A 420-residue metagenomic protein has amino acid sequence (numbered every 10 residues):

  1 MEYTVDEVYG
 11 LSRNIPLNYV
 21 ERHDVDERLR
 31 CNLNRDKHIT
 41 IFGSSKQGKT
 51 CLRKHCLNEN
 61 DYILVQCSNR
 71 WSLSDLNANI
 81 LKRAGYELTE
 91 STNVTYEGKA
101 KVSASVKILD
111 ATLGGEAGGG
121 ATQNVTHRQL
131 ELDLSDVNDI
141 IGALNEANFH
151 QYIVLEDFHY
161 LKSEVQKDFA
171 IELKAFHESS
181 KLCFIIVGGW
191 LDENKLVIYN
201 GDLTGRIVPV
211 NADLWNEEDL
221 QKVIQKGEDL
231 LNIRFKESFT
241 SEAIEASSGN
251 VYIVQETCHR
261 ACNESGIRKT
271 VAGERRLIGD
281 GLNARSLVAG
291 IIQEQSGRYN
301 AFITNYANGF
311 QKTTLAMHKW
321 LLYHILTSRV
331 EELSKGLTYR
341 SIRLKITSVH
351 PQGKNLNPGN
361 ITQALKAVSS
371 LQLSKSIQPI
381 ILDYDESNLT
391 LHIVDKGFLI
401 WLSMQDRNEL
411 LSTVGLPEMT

Functional and structural regions predicted by a protein language model:
M1-I39, S44, M419-T420: A short, basic N-terminal segment
E27-I153, Y160-K167, K181-L182, Q352-L356: P-loop NTPase nucleotide-binding core
I39-G43, Y160-L161, A175-Y199: Sensor-1/coupling segment of RecA-like P-loop NTPase cores
Y62, I198-L214: A short helix-turn-beta junction within AAA+ P-loop NTPase domains corresponding to the substrate/partner-engaging
E172-C183, A364-L371: Substrate-engagement module of ASCE P-loop NTPases
A212-T240, S248, Y252-T257: Conserved small helical "lid"/interfacial subdomain of P-loop NTPases
K236-E294, D406: Amphipathic alpha-helical "lid/sensor" segments that cap RecA-like P-loop NTPase cores
L277-T420: C-terminal leucine-rich, beta-strand-based interaction scaffolds used for sensing/assembly
